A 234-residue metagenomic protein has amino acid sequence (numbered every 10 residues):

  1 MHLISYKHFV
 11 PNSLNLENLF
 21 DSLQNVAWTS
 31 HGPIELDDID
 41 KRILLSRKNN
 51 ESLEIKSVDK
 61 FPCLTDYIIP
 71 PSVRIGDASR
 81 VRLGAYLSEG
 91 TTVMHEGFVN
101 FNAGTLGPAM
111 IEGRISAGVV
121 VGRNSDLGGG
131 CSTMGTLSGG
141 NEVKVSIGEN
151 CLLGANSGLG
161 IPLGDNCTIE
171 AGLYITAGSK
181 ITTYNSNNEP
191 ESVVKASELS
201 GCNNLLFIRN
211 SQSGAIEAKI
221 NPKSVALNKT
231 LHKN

Functional and structural regions predicted by a protein language model:
M1-D66, E198-N234: Terminal amphipathic alpha-helical/low-complexity segments used for targeting or macromolecular assembly
A27, R123, A177-S179, K195 (+1 more regions): Alpha-helix boundary/capping detector
T65-I68, R80: A mid-sequence, solvent-exposed acidic-amphipathic segment
V73, S79-V81, A85-L87, T91-V93 (+9 more regions): A structural motif detector for beta-strand N-caps
G130-C202, R209, G214-E217: C-terminal amphipathic alpha-helical segment
